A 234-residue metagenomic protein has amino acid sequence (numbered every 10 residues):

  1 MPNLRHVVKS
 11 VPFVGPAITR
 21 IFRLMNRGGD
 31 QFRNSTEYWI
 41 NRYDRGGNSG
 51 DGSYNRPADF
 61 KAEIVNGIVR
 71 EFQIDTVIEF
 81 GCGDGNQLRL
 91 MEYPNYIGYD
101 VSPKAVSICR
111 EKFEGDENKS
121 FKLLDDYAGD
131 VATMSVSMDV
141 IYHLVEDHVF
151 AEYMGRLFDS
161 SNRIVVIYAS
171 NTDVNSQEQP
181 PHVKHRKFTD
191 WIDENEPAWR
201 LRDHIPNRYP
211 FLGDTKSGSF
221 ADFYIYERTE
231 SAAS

Functional and structural regions predicted by a protein language model:
P2-I78, G83-D130, D147-S234: Class I (Rossmann-like) S-adenosyl-L-methionine-dependent methyltransferase catalytic domain, capturing the SAM-binding
V136: A conserved beta-strand element that flanks and buttresses the S-adenosyl-L-methionine
D139-H143: Short catalytic micro-motifs in class I SAM-dependent methyltransferases
